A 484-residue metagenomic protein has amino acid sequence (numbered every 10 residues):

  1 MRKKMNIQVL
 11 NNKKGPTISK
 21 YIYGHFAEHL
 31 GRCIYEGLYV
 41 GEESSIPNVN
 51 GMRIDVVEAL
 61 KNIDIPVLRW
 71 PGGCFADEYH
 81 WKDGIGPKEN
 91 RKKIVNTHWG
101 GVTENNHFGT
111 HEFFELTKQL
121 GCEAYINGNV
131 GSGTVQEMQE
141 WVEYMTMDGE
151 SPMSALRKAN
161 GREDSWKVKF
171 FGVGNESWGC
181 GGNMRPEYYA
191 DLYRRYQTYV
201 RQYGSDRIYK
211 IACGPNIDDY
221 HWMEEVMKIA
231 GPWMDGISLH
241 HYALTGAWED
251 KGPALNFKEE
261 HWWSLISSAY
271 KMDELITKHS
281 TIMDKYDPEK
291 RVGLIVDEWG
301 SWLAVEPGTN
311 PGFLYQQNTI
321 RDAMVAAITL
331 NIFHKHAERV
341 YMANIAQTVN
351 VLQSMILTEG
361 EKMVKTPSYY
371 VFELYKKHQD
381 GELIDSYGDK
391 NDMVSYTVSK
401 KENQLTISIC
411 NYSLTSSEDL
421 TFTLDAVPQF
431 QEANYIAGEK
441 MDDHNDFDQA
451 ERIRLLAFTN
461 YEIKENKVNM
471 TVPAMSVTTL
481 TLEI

Functional and structural regions predicted by a protein language model:
M1-G236, M272-I484: Non-catalytic accessory regions flanking glycosidase/transglycosidase catalytic cores in CAZymes
L239: Histidine-centered catalytic micro-motifs
Y242-W263, T309: Active-site His/acidic residue clusters
S267-S268: Beta-strand-rich domain onsets/edges
